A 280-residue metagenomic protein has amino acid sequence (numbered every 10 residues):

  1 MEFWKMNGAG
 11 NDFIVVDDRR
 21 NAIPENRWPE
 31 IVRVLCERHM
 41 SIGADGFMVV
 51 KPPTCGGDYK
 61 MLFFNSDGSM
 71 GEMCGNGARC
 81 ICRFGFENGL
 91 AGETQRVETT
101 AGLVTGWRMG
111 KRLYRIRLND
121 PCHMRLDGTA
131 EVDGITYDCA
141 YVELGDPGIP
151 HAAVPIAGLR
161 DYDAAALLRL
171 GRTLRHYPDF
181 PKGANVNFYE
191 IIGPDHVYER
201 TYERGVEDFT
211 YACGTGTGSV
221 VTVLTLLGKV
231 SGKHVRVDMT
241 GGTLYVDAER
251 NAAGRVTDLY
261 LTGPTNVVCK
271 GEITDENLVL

Functional and structural regions predicted by a protein language model:
M1-G110, A153-L280: A glycine-rich beta-to-alpha transition motif near the start of alpha/beta enzyme domains, typified by
I116-L118: Intrinsically disordered, low-complexity regions enriched in acidic/Ser/Thr/Pro/Gln residues
D120-V142, R169: Active-site glycine-rich loop that binds ribose-phosphate moieties when present
C122, P147-H151, T265-V267: Glycine-rich beta-alpha junction loops
I135-D163: Internal active-site segments that recognize and position negatively charged phosphoryl groups and nucleotide moieties
